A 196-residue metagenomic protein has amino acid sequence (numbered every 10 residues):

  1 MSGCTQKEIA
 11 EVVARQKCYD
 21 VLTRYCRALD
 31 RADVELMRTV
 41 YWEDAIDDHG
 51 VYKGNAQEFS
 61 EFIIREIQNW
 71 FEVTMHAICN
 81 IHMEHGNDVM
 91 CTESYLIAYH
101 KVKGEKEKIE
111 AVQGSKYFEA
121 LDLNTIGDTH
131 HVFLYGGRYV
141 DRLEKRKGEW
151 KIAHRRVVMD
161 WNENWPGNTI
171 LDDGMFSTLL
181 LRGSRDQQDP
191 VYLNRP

Functional and structural regions predicted by a protein language model:
M1-R27, R31, T39: Short, low-complexity N-terminal intrinsically disordered segments enriched in polar/charged residues
Q16, E72-T74, V132-L134: Transmembrane beta-barrel outer-membrane domains
L22, H76-N80, G127: Short structured motifs
L29, Y41, L96-A98, R156-M159: Short beta-strand segments enriched in hydrophobic/aromatic residues within well-folded beta-rich domains
V34-F118: A solvent-exposed, acidic/Ser-Thr-rich amphipathic alpha-helical stretch
C91-E93, H131, G136-I170, M175: Short beta-strand edge/turn micro-motifs at domain boundaries
K101-V132, L181, D186: Mixed-charge, low-complexity intrinsically disordered segments
P166-P196: Acidic/histidine-enriched, glycine/proline-rich intrinsically disordered or flexible terminal extensions
